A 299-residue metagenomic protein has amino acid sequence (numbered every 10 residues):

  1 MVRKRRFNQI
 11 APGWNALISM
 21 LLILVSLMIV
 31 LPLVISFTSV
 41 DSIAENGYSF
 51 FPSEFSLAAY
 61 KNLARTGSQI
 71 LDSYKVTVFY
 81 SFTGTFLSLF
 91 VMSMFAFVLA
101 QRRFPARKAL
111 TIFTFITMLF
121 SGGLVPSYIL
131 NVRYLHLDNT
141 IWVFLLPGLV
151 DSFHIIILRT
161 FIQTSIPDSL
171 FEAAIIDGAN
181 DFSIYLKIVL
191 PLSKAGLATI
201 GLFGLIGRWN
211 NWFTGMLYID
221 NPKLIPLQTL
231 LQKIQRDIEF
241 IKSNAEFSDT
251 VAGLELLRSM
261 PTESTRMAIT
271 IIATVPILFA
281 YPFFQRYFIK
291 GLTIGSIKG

Functional and structural regions predicted by a protein language model:
V2-G299: A hydrophobic, multi-pass inner-membrane permease signature
